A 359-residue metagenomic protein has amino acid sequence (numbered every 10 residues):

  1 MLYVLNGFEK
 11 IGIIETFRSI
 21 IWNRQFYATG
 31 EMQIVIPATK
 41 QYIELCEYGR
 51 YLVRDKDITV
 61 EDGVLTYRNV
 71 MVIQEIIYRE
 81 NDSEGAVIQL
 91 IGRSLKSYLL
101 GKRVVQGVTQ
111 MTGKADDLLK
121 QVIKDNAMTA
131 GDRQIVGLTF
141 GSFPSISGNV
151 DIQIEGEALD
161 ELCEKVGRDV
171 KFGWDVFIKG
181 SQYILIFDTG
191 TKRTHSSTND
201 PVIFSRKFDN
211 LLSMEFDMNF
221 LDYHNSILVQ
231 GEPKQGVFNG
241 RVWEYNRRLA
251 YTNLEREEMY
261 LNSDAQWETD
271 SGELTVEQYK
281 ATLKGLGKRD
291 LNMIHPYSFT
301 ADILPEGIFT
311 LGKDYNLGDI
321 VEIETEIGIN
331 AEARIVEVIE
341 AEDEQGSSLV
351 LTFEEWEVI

Functional and structural regions predicted by a protein language model:
M1-G7, I184, S226-L228, V321: Short polybasic amphipathic segments
M1-K120, G131: Beta-strand-rich assembly/attachment modules of structural machines
M1-Y3, T189-S196, L261, E268 (+1 more regions): Short, Lys/Arg-enriched, disordered terminal segments
R18-E44, R206-I359: An acidic/polar, Gly/Ser/Thr-rich interaction patch typically located in mid-to-C-terminal regions of proteins
I58, V176, V338-E342: Assembly/interface hotspot detector across virion components, adhesins/toxins, and nucleic-acid enzymes
N69-M71, G92, G137-G141, G231 (+1 more regions): Glycine-centered structural positions embedded in regular secondary structure
I76, R93-S97, G190-K192, E232-K234 (+2 more regions): Solvent-exposed coil/turn segments that connect beta secondary-structure elements in extracytoplasmic/periplasmic
D82, A86-V87, I91-F220: Charged- and aromatic-enriched interaction segments used to assemble and dock large macromolecular complexes
